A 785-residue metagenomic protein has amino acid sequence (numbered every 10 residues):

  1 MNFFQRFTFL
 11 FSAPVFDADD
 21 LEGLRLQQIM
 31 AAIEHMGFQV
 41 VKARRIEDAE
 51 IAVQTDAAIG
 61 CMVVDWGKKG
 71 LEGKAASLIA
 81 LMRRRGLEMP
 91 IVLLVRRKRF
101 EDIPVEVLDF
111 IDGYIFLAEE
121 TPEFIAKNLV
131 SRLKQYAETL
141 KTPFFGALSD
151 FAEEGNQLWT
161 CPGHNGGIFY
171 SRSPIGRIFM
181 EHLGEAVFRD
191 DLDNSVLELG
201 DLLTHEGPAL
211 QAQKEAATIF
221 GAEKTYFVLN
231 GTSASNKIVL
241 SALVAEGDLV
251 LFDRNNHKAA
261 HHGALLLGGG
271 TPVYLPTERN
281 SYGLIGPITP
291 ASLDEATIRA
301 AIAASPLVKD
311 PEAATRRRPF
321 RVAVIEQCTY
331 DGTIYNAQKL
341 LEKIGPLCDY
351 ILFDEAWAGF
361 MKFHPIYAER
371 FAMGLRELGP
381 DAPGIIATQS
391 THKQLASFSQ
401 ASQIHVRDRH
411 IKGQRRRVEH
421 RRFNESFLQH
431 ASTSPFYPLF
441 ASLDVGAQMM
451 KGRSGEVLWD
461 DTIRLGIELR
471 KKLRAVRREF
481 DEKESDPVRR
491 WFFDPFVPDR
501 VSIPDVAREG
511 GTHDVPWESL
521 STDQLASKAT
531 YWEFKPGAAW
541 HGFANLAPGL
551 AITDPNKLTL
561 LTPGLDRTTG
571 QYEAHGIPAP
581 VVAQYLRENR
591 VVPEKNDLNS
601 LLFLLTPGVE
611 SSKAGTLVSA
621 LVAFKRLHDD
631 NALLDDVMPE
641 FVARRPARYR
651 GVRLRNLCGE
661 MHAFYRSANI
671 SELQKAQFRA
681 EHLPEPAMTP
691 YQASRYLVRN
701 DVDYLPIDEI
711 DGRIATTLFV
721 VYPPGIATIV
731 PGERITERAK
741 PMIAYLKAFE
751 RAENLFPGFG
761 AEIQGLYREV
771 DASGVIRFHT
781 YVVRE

Functional and structural regions predicted by a protein language model:
N2-F9, A57, E88, A222-E223 (+2 more regions): A short, charged/proline- and glycine-enriched loop that marks the coil->beta-strand transition at the N-terminal
N2-I33, K42, M62, V92 (+1 more regions): Conserved acidic segment of CheY-like receiver
V15-D17, L93-F100, E120-T121, A356-P365: Short beta-alpha junction loops
V15-E22, E47, D65-K74, R97-F100 (+3 more regions): Short acidic, S/G/P-rich loop/turn micro-motifs used as interaction or catalytic elements
A31, D48, V53-C61, A75 (+6 more regions): Non-catalytic terminal extensions of PLP-dependent enzymes
I33-A43, G270, V591: A generic structural motif
A43-I46, I51-T55, D65, A76-A80 (+5 more regions): Conserved PLP-enzyme active-site core in the AAT-like
E185-A234: Conserved N-terminal alpha-helix of the aminotransferase class I/II PLP-enzyme fold
